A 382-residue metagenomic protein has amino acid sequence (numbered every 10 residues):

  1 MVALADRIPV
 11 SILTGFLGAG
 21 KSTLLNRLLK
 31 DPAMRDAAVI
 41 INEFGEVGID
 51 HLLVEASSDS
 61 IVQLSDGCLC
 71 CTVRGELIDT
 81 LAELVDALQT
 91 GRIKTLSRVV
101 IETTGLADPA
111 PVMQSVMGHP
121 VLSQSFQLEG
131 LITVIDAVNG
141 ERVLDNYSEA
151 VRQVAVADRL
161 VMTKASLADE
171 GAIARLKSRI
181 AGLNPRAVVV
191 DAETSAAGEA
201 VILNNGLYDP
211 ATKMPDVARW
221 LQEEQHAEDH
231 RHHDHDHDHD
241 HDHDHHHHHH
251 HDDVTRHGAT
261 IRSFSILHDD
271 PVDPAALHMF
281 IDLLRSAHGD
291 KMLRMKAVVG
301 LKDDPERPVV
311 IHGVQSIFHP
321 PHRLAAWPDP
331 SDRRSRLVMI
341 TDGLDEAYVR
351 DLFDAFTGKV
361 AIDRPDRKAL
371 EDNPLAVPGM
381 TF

Functional and structural regions predicted by a protein language model:
V2, R152, R159, A168-S335 (+1 more regions): C-terminal accessory "lid"/substrate-recognition subdomains
V2-A19, T23-V143: Nucleotide-state-sensitive switch-loop elements of NTP-binding domains
L28, P32, G48, L77 (+9 more regions): Conserved NTP-handling cores and scaffolds of large molecular machines
I40-N42, T133-D136, V161-K164, S265-L267 (+1 more regions): Conserved beta-strand segments of the P-loop GTPase G domain that flank and frequently precede/overlap
E43, E102, L131, A157 (+4 more regions): Residue-level signal for inorganic ion chemistry
S57, Q127, V156, L183-P185: Short, structured coil segments at secondary-structure junctions
G91, S123, E149-R152, R256: Structural motif
E141-V156, L160: Flexible active-site lid/hinge loop adjacent to a nucleotide/diphosphate and Mg2+-phosphate binding pocket
